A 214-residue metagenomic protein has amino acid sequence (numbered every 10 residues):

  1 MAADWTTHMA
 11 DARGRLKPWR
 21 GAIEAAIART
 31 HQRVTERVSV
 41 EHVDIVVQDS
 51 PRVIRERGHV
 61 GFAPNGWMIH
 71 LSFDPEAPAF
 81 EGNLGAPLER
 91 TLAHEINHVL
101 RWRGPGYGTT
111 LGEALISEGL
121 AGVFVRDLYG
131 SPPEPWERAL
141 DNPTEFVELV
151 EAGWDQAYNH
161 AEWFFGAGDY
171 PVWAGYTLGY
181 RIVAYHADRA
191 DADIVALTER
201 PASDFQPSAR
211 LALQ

Functional and structural regions predicted by a protein language model:
A3-K17: Acidic/histidine-rich, surface-exposed loop or edge segments in extracytoplasmic proteins
G14-W67: Auxiliary, metal-adjacent structural segments of Zn-dependent hydrolase domains
Q48-A86, I96, W102-R103: Active-site scaffold of zinc-dependent metalloenzymes
L92-R101, L120: Active-site His/Glu-centered metal-binding helix of metallohydrolases
N97, R101-P105, V125-P133, V183 (+2 more regions): Hydrophobic/aromatic-lined pockets within catalytic cores
Y107-E118, G168-V172: Active-site metal-coordination segments of metallo-dependent hydrolases
L111-A152: Post-HExxH zinc-binding segment in Zn-dependent metallohydrolases
W154-Q214: Pan-zinc metallopeptidase signature
